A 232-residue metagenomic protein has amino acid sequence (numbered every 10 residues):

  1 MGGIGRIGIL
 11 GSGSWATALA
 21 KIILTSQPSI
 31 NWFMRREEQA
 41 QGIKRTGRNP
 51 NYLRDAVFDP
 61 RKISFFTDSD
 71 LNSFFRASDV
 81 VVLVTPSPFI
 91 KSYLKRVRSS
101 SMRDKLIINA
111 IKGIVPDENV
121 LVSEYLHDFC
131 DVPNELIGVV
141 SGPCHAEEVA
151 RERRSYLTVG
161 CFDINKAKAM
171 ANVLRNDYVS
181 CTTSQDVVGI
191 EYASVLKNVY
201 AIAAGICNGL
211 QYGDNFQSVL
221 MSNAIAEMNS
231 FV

Functional and structural regions predicted by a protein language model:
M1-A56, I63-D70, F75: NAD(P)+-binding Rossmann beta1-loop-alpha1 motif at the extreme N-terminus of oxidoreductases
G5, P28, I63, K105 (+2 more regions): A structural micro-motif
L10-A16, F33, S78, S101 (+3 more regions): Domain-wide signal for the mature, well-folded portions of proteins, strongly enriched in nucleus-encoded organellar
G13, T17, E37, D68 (+9 more regions): Electropositive phosphate-/nucleotide-binding environments in soluble metabolic enzymes
R35, D68, T85-P86, A110-K112 (+5 more regions): Fold-independent oxyanion-binding glycine-rich loops and adjacent beta-strand/coil segments at enzyme active sites
S64-F65, D70-L71, F75-R154, M170: Rossmann-like NAD(P)(H) cofactor-binding subdomain of soluble oxidoreductases
S100, F129-E135, R154-V232: Internal alpha-helical scaffold of NAD(P)-dependent oxidoreductase catalytic cores
